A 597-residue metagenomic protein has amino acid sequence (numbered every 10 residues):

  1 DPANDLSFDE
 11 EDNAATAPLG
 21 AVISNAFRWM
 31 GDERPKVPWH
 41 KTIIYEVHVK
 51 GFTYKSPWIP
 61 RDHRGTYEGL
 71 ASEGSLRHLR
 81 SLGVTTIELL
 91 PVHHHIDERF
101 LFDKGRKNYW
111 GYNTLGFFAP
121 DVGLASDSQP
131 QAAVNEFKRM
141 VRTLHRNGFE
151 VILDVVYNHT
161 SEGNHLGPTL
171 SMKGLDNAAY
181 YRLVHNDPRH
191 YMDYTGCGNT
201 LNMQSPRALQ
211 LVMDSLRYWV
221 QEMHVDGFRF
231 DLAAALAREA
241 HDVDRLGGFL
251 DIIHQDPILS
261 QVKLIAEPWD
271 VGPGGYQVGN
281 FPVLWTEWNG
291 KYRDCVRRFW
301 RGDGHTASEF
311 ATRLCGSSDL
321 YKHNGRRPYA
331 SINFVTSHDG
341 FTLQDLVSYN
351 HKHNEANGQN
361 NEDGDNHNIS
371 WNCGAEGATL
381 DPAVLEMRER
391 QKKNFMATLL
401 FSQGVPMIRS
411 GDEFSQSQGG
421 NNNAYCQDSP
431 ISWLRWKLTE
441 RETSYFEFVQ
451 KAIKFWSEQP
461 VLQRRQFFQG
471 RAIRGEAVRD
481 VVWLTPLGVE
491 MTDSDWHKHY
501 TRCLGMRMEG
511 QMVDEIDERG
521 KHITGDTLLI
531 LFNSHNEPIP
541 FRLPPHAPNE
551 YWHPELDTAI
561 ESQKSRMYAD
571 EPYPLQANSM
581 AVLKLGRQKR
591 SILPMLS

Functional and structural regions predicted by a protein language model:
D1-Y45, K50, P60, Y67 (+5 more regions): Carbohydrate-interacting/catalytic domains
A3, N13, H48-V225, R229-I258 (+2 more regions): Substrate-binding/active-site clefts of carbohydrate-active enzymes
P35-H40, N108-W110, D363: Short glycine/proline-enriched loop/turn "hinge" motifs that connect secondary-structure elements and lie
I44-E46, E88, I152, Y180 (+8 more regions): Structured core elements
H48-T53, G74, G83, H93 (+15 more regions): Short, flexible loop/turn elements at secondary-structure junctions
G74, I87-E88, A132-R139, G148-V151 (+13 more regions): Generic recognition of stable, solvent-exposed alpha-helical segments in well-folded globular domains
G196-L201, K263, N280-L284, I431-K437: Short beta-alpha connecting loops at secondary-structure transitions that line or flank enzyme active sites
H224, R245-S410, F414-S415, N423-Q427 (+5 more regions): Conserved alpha/beta catalytic core and glycan-binding cleft of carbohydrate-active enzymes
